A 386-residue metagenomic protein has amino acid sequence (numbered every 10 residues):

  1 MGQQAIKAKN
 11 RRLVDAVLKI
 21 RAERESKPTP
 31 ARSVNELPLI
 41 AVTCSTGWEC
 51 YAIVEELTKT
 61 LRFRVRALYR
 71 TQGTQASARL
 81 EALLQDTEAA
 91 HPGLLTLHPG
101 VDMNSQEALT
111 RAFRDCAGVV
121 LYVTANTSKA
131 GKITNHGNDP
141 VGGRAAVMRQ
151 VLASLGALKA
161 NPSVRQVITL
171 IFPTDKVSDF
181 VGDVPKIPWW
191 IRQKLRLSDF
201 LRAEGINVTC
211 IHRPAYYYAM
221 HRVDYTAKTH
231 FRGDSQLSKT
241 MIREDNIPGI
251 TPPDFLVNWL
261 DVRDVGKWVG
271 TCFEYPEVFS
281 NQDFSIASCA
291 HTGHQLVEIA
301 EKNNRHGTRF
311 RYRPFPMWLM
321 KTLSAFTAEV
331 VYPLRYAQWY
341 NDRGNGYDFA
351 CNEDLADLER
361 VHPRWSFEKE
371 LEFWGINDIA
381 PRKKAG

Functional and structural regions predicted by a protein language model:
Q3-E25, C351-G386: Amphipathic terminal alpha-helices
K9-R64, L68-L80, N104-Q106, A130-K132 (+1 more regions): Oxidoreductase cofactor-interface core, primarily capturing Rossmann-like NAD(P)-dependent enzymes
L39-V42, V119, V167: Conserved hydrophobic beta-strands of the Rossmann-like cofactor-binding core in SDR/related NAD(P)H-dependent
R66, T96-P99, T209, R309-F315: General small-molecule cofactor/ligand-binding pocket signal
T71-S163, K176-G182: NAD(P)H-binding glycine-rich loop region in Rossmannoid oxidoreductase-like domains and their noncatalytic homologs
L83, F284, V297-D348, G386: Terminal hydrophobic/aromatic helix or amphipathic segment near a protein terminus
T110, L155, V262-G270, R364-E372: Short, amphipathic alpha-helical "lid/cap" segments that border enzyme active or binding sites
P162-F172: N-terminal Rossmann-like NAD(P)+-binding domain of SDR-like oxidoreductases, especially those catalyzing
